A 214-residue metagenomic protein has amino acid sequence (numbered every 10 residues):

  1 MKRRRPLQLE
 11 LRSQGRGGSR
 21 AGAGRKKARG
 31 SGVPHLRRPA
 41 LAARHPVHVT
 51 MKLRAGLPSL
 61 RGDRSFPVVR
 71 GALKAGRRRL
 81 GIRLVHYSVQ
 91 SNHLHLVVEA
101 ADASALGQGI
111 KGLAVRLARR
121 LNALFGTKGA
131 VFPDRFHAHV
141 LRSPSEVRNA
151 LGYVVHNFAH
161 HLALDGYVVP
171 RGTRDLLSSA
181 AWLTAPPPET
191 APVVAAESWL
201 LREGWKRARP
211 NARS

Functional and structural regions predicted by a protein language model:
M1-V47, M51-S91, E99-S214: Short Pro-Cys-Gly-centered "Cys-loop" motif that presents a nucleophilic cysteine in a tight turn
